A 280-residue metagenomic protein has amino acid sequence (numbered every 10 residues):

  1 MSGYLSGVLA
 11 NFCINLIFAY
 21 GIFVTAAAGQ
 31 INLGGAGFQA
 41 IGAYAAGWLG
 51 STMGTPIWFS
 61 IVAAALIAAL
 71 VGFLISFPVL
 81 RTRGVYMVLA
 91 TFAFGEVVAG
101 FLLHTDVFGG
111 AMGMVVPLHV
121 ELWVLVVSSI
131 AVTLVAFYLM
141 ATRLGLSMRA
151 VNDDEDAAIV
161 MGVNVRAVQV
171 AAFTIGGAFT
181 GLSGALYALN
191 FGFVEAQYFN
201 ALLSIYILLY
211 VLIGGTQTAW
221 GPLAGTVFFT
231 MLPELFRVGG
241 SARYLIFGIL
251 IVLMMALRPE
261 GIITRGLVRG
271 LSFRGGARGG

Functional and structural regions predicted by a protein language model:
M1-G280: Transmembrane alpha-helices and adjacent helix-loop boundaries
